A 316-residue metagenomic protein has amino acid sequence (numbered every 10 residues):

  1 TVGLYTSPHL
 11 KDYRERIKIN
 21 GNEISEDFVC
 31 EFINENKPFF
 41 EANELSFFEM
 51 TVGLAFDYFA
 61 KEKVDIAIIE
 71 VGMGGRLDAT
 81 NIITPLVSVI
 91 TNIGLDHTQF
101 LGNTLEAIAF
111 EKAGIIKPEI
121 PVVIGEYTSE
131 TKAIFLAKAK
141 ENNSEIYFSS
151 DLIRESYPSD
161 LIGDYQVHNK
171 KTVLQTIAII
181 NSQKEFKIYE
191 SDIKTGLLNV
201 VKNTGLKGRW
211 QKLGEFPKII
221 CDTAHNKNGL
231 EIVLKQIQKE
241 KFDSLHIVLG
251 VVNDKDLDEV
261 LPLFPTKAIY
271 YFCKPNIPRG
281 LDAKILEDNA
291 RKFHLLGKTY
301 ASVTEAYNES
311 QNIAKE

Functional and structural regions predicted by a protein language model:
G3-I83, L101, E130: ATP-dependent carboxylate-amine ligase catalytic core
Y5, P121-E126, V248-L249, A268-N276: Short internal beta-strands
P8-E35, Q99-I116, V122, L136-A137 (+2 more regions): Active-site-proximal loop->helix
F59-D65, I237-D243, S310-E316: Glycine-rich phosphate-binding loop signature in dinucleotide/nucleotide-binding domains
I66-V71, A79-V89, I93-H97, A107 (+1 more regions): Nucleotide phosphate-binding/pyrophosphate-handling subdomain across enzymes that bind or process nucleotide phosphates
G75-L77, T84-N143: Conserved catalytic-core segment of NTP-binding enzymes
T128-Y147, K218-I220, L261-K315: C-terminal helical cap/extension that packs against the catalytic core of soluble nucleotide-cofactor enzymes
